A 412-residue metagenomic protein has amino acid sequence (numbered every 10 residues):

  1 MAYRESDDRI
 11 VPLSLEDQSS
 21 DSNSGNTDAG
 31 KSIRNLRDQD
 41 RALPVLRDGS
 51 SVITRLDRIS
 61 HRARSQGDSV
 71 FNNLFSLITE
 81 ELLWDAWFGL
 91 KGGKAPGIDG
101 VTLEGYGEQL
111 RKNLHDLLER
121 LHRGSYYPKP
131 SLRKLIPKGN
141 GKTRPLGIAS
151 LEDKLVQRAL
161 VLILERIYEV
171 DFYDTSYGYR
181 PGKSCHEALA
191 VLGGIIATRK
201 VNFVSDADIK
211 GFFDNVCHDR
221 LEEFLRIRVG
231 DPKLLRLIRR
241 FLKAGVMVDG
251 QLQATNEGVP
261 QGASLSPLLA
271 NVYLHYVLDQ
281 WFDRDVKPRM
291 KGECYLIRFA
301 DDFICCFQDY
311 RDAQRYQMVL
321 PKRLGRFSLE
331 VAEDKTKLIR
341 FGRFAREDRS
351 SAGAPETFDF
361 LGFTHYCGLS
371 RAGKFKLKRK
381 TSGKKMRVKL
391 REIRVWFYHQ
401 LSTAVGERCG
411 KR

Functional and structural regions predicted by a protein language model:
M1-R412: Non-catalytic terminal/accessory segments
